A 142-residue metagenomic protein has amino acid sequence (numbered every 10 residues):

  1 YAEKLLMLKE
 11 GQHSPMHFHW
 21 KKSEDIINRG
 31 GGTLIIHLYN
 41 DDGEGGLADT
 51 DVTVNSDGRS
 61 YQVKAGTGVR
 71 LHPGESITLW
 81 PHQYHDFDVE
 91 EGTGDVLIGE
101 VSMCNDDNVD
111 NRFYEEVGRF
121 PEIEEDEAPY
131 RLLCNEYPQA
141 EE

Functional and structural regions predicted by a protein language model:
Y1-F18, K22, A65-G66, V101: A short glycine-rich, His/Asp/Glu-containing loop-to-beta-strand
K9, A65-G92, I98-M103: Conserved metal-binding segment of the jelly-roll/cupin
K9-E10, K22-D57: Glycine- and acidic-residue-biased ligand/ion/polar-headgroup-sensing regions
S14, T67-V69, P129-L133: Left-handed beta-helix
H19-W20, N28, V89-G92: Short glycine/proline-enriched turns and hinge-like loops at secondary-structure junctions
N40-D41, T67, P73, Y114: Cytosolic regulatory regions built on CNB/CRP/Popeye-like sensor folds
G43-Q62, D88-E142: Double-stranded beta-helix
